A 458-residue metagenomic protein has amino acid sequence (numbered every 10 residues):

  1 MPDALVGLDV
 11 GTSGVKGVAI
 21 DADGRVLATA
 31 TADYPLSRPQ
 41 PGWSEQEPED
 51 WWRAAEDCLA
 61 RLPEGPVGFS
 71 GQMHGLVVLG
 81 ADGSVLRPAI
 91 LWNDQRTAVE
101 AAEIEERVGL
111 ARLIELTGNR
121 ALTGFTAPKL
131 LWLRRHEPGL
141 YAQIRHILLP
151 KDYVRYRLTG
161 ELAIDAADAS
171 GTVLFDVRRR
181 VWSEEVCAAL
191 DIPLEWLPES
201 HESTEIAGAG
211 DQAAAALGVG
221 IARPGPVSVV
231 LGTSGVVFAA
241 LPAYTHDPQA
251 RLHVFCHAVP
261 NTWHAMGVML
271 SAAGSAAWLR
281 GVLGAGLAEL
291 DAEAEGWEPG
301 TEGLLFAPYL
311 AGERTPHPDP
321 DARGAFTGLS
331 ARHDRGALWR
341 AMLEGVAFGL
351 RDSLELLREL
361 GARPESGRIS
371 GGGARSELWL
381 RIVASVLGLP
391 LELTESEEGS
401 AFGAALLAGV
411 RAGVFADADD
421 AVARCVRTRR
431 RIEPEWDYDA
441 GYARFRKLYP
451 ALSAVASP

Functional and structural regions predicted by a protein language model:
M1-T31, G68-R107, A239-L252, C256-P458: Glycine/Thr-rich phosphate-binding loops that ligate phosphate moieties of nucleotide and other phosphorylated ligands
D9, G68-G71, L148-K151, G220 (+3 more regions): Short beta-strand segments
V10-T12, I114-Q212, A276, A311 (+2 more regions): Gly/Ser/Thr-rich active-site cleft segment
G24, Q46, G68-G71, I90-N93 (+8 more regions): Active-site nucleophile and cofactor-binding loops and adjacent substrate-binding regions of central metabolic enzymes
T29-P63: N-terminal phosphate-binding loop and adjacent alpha-helix
A55-P66, E137-Y141, E184-L194, S353-E365: Phosphate/pyrophosphate-binding loops at sites that engage ATP/ADP/AMP, CoA/4′-phosphopantetheine, polyphosphate
L110-R120, I432-E435: Short glycine/proline- and acidic residue-enriched helix-loop micro-motifs that form flexible lids or anion-recognition
A167-A265, S271-G274, A288-E293, G300 (+1 more regions): ATP-dependent carbohydrate kinase catalytic cores
